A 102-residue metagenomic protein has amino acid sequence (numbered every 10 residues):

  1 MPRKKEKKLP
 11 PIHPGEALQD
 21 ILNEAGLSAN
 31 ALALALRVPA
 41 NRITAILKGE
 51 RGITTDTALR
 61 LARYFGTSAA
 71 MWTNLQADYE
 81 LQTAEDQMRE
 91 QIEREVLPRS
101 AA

Functional and structural regions predicted by a protein language model:
P2-L27, N74: A short, Lys/Arg-rich alpha-helix, primarily the initiator
I21, A35, I46-G49, L75: Residues in the recognition helix of alpha-helical DNA-binding motifs
E24, A35, Y64: Residues within the alpha-helical elements of helix-turn-helix
L27-A45: Short alpha-helical DNA-recognition segment
P39, E50, F65, Q76-Y79: The DNA-recognition helices of helix-turn-helix-type DNA-binding domains
E50-R63: Short, basic-rich loop-to-helix N-cap that marks the start of a DNA-contacting helix
R63, T73-A102: Short, charged recognition helix plus adjacent turn of helix-turn-helix-like nucleic-acid-binding domains
